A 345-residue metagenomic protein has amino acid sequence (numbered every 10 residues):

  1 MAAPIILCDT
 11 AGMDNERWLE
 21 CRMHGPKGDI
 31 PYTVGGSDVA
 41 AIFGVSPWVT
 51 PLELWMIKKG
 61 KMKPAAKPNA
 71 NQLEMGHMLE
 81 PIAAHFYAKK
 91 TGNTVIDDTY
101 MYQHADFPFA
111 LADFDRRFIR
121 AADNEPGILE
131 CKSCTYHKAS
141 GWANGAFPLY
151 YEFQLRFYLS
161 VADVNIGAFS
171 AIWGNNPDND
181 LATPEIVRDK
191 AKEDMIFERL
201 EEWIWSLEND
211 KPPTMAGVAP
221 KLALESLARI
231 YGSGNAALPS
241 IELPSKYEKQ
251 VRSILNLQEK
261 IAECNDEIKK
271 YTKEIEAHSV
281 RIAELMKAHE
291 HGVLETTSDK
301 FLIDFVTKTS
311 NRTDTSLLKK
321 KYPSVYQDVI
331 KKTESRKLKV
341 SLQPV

Functional and structural regions predicted by a protein language model:
M1-I128: Metal-dependent nuclease catalytic cores that hydrolyze phosphodiester bonds in DNA/RNA, characterized by
E53-I57, S160, L255-Q258: Short, hydrophobic/amphipathic alpha-helical patches that form generic packing surfaces within helical domains
L73-E74, K89-F114, F118-E208: Nucleic-acid nuclease catalytic cores
H85, R156, L255: Short alpha-helical basic/polar micro-motif
D106, L129, A262-V345: Extended, charge-rich alpha-helical segments
L149-E152, R188-D266, Q343-V345: Short, charged, low-complexity amphipathic alpha-helix
